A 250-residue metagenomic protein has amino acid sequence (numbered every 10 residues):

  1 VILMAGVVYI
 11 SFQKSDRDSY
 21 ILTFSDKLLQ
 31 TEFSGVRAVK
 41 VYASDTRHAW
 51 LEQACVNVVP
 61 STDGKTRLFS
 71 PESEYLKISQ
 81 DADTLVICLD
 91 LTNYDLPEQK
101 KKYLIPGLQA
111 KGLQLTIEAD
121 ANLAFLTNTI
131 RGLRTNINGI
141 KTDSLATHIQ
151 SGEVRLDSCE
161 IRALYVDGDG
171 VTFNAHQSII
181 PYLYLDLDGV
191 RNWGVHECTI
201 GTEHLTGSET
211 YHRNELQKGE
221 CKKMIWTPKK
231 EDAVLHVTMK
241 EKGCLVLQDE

Functional and structural regions predicted by a protein language model:
V1-I149, V154-D157, D167, H176 (+4 more regions): Intrinsically disordered, low-complexity terminal regions
